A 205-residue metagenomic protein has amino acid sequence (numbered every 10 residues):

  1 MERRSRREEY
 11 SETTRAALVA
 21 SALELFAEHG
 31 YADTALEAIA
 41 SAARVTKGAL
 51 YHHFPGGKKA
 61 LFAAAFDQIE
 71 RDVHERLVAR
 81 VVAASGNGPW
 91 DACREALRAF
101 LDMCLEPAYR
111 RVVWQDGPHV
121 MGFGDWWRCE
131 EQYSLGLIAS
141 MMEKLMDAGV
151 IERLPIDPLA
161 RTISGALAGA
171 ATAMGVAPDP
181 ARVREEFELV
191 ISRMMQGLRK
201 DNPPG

Functional and structural regions predicted by a protein language model:
M1-E2, R98-M103, L135-D147, S164-A166 (+1 more regions): C-terminal peripheral helix-coil segments that are non-catalytic and often amphipathic
R6, T13-A17, S21, L25-A64: Helix-turn-helix
E8, R15-A16, L36, K59 (+8 more regions): Short, structured helix-loop boundary elements
A65, I69-D72, L97, L198: Alpha-helical bundle regulatory/interaction domains
R71-V78, W114, M121-A148, D157-R161 (+2 more regions): Amphipathic alpha-helical packing segments from all-alpha helical-bundle domains
V78-E106, A160-I163: Hydrophobic alpha-helical connector segments
R98, A108-G117, D125-W126, I151 (+2 more regions): An extended, acidic
C104-G124, A139, T172, V176: Amphipathic alpha-helical segments used for helix-helix packing
